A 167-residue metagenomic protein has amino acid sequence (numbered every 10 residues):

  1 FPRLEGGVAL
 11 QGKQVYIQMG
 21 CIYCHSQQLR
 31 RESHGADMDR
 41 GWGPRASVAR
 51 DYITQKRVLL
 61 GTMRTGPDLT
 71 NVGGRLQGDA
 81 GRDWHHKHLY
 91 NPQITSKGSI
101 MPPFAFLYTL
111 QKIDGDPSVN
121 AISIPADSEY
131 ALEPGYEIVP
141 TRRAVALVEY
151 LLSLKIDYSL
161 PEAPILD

Functional and structural regions predicted by a protein language model:
F1-I17, R31-A36, P161: Electrostatic cytochrome c docking/interface patches
C21-C24: Short cysteine clusters
Q27-P67, R75-R82, K87, N91-D167: Flexible coil segments in periplasmic/lumen-exposed cytochrome c-class electron-transfer proteins
V72: Thiol-based oxidoreductase modules, predominantly thioredoxin-like and allied folds used for disulfide exchange
